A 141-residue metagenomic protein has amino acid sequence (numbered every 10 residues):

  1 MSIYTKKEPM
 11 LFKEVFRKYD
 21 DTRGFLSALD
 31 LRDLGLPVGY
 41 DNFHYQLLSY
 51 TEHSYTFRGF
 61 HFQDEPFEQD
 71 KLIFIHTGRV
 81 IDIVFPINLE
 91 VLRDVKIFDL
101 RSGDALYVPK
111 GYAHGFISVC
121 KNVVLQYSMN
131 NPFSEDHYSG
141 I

Functional and structural regions predicted by a protein language model:
M1-L100, N122, M129-H137, I141: Non-catalytic, conserved peripheral segments adjacent to functional cores
D99-C120: Conserved metal-binding segment of the jelly-roll/cupin
